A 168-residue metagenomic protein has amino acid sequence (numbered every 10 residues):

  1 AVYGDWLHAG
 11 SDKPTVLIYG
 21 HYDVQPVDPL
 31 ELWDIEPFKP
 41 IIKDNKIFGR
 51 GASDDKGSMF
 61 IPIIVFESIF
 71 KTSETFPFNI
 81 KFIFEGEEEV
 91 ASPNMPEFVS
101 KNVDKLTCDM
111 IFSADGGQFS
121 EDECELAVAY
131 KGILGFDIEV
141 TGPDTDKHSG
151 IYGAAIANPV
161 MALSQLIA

Functional and structural regions predicted by a protein language model:
A1-A52, I69-F78: Acidic/His- and Gly-rich active-site-bordering loop/insert found across diverse amide/peptide-bond hydrolases
G20-Y22, D44, G86-E87, A114-G117 (+1 more regions): Fold-independent oxyanion-binding glycine-rich loops and adjacent beta-strand/coil segments at enzyme active sites
I47, S53-A129: Acidic/histidine-rich catalytic neighborhood of metal-dependent amide-processing enzymes
I47-G49, D144-G150: Short small-residue beta-strand/loop micro-motif enriched in glycine and branched aliphatics
G57, V90-P93, I133, A154 (+1 more regions): Conserved active-site and cofactor/substrate-binding residues in soluble primary-metabolism enzymes
F119, V128, S149-A168: Acidic-enriched catalytic cores of C-N bond-cleaving enzymes acting on peptides and small amides
E125-T141: Flexible glycine/proline-rich, aromatic-decorated loop/lid segments
